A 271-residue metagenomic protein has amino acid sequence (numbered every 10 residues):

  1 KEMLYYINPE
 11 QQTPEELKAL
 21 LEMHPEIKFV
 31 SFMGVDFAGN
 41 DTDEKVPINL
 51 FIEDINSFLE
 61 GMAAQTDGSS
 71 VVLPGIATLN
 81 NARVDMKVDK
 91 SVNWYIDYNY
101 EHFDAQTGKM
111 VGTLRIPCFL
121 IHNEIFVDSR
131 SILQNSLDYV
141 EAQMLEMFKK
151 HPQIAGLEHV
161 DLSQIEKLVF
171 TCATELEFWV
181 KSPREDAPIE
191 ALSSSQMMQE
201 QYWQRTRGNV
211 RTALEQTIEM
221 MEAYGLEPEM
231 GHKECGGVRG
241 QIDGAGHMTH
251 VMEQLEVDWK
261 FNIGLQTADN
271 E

Functional and structural regions predicted by a protein language model:
K1-G246, D258-N270: ATP/Mg2+-dependent ligation/transfer catalytic cores
